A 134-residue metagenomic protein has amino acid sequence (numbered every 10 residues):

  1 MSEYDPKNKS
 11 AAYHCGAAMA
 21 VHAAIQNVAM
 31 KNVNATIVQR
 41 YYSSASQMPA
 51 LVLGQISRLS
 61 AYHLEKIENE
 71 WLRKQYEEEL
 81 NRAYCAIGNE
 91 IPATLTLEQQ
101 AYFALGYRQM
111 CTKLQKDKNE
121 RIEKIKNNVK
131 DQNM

Functional and structural regions predicted by a protein language model:
M1-M134: Intrinsic-disorder/low-complexity detector
